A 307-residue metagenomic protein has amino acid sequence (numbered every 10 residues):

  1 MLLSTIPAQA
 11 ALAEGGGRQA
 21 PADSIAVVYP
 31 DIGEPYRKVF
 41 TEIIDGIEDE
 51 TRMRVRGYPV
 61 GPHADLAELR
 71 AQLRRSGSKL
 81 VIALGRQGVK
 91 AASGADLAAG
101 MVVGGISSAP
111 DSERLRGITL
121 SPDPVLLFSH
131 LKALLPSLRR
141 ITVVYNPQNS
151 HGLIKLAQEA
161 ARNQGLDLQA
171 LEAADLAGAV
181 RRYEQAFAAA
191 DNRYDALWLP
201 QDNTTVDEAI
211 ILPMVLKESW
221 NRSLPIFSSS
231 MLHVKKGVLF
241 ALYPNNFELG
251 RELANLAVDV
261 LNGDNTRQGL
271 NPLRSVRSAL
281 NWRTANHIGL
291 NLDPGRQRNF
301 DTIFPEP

Functional and structural regions predicted by a protein language model:
A20-I43, Y58-G61: Extracytoplasmic "Venus flytrap"
I25, I43, P124-Q164, L270-T284: An alpha-beta-alpha
V28, R74-G85, I141-Y145, R193-D207 (+1 more regions): Periplasmic-binding protein-like
H63-L80, R182-A196: Short, well-structured alpha-helical segments in soluble
L97-P124, S230-L239: Flexible loop/hinge segments that line or gate small-molecule binding clefts
A109-P110, R116-R139, P244-G263: Hydrophobic alpha-helical segments within soluble ligand-binding/sensing domains
L232-L280: Flexible loop/turn connectors
G263-P307: Hinge/cleft segment of the Venus flytrap/periplasmic-binding protein
